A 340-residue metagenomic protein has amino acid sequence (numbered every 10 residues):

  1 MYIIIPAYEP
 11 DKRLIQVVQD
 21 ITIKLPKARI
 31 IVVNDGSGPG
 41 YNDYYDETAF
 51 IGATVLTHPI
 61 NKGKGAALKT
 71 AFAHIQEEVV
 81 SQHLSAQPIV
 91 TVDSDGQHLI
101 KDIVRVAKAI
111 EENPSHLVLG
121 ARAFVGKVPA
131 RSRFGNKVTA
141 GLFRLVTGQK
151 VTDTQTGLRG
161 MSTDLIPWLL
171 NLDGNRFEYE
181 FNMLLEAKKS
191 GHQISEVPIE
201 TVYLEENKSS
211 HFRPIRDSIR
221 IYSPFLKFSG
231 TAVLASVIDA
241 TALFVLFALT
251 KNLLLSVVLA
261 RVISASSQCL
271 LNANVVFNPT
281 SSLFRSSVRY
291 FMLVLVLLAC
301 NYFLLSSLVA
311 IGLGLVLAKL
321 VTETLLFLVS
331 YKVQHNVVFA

Functional and structural regions predicted by a protein language model:
M1-Y2, R29, N182: Cell-envelope/extracellular polymer assembly enzymes that use nucleotide-activated donors
E9, D35-S37, K62, A71: Conserved short acidic donor-positioning loop in nucleotide-sugar-dependent glycosyltransferases
E9-I23, G40: Short, well-formed alpha-helical segments that are part of the catalytic scaffolds of diverse glycosyltransferases
D11, L172-A248, A265, C269-V296 (+2 more regions): Hydrophobic helical membrane-anchoring modules
N34-Y44, I60, G96: A conserved acidic beta->alpha catalytic loop
P39-G40, S85-A86, V92-A109: Acidic donor-binding/catalytic loop of UDP-sugar-dependent glycosyltransferases, especially processive GT2
Y45-P88: Conserved donor nucleotide-binding strand/loop of the catalytic core
T54, I60, A66-H74, I100-F177 (+2 more regions): Acceptor/aglycone-binding surface of glycosyltransferases and processive sugar-polymer synthases
